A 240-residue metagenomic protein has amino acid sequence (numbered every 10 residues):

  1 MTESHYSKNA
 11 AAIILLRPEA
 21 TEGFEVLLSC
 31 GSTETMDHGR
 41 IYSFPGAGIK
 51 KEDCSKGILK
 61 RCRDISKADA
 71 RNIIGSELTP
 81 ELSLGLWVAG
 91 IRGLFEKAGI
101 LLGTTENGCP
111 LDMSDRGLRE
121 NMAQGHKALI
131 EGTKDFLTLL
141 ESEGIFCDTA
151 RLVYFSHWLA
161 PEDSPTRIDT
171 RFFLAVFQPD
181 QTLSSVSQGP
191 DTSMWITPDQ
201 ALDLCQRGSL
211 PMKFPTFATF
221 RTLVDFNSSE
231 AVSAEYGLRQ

Functional and structural regions predicted by a protein language model:
M1-Q240: N-terminal leader/linker segments that precede catalytic domains of diphosphate-processing enzymes
